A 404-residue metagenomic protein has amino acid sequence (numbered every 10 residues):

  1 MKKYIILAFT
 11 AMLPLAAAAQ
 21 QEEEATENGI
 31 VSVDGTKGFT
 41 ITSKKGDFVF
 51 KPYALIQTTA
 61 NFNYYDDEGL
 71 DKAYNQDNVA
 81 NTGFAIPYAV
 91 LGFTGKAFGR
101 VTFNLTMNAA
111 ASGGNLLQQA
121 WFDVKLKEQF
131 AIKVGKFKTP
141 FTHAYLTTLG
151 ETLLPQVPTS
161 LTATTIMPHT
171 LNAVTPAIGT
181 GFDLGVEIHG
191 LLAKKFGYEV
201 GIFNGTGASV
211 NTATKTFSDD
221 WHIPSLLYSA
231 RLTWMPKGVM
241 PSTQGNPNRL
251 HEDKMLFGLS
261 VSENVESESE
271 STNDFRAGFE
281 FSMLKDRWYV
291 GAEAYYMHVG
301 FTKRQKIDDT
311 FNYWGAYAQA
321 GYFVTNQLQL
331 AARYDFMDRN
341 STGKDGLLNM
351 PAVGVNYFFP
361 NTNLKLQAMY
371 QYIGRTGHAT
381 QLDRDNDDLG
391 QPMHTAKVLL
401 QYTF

Functional and structural regions predicted by a protein language model:
Y4-A11, L15-Q57, A193-K195, F404: N-terminal periplasmic/intermembrane-space "pro-region" immediately following the signal or transit peptide
N28-I30, Q76-G83, A110-G114, P176-I178 (+5 more regions): Replace "Gram-negative outer membrane beta-barrel proteins" with "bacterial and organellar outer membrane beta-barrel
F39-Y65, G69-A208, P224-V239, Q319-A331 (+1 more regions): Outer membrane beta-barrel
A60-D66, A111-N115, P140-A144, T206-V210 (+6 more regions): Gram-negative outer-membrane beta-barrel proteins
Y88, L117-Q119, D183-G185, S225-S229 (+5 more regions): Transmembrane beta-barrel architecture of outer membranes
L227-V239, F359, L364, D388-F404: Outer-membrane beta-barrel "beta-signal"
R231-N340: Detector for outer-membrane/organellar transmembrane beta-barrel domains, recognizing the amphipathic beta-strand
Q319-G321, T325-R375: Outer membrane beta-barrel transmembrane domains
